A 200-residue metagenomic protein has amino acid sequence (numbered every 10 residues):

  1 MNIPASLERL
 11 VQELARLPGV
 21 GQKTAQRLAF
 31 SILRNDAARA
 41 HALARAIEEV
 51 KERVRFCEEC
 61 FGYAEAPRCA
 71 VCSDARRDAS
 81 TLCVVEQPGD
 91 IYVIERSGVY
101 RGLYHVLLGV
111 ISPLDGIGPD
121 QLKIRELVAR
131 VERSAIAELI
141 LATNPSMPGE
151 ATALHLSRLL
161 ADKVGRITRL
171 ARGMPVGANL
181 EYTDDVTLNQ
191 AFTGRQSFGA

Functional and structural regions predicted by a protein language model:
N2-E8, R16, A29-I91, S197: Cys/His-rich Zn2+-binding cysteine-cluster or related metal-binding knuckle/ribbon modules and their
V11: Basic, Lys/Arg-rich alpha-helical nucleic-acid-recognition elements, primarily the DNA-binding modules of transcription
A15, L33, E48, F61 (+9 more regions): Signal for well-folded cores of large energy- and translation-related assemblies
A25, S73-T143: Extended interfacial segments that mediate partner engagement and assembly in macromolecular machines
Q26-S31, L180: Short hydrophobic alpha-helical segments that form membrane-spanning helices or hydrophobic packing faces of helical
R101, V128-A200: Long C-terminal interaction/binding lobes of large macromolecular proteins
